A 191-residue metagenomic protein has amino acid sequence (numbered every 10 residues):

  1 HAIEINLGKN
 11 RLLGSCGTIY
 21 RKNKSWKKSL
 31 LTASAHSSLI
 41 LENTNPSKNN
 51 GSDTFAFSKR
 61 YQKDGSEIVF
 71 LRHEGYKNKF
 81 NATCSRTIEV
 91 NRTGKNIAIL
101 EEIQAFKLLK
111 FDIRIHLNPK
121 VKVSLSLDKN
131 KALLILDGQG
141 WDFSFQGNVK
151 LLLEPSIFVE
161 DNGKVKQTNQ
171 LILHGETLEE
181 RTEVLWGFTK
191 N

Functional and structural regions predicted by a protein language model:
H1-K22, K27-S29: Internal mixed beta-strand/loop scaffold within catalytic domains of large alpha/beta enzymes
T18-N191: CBM-like, beta-strand-rich accessory domains located in the C-terminal region of large, secreted polysaccharide-active
